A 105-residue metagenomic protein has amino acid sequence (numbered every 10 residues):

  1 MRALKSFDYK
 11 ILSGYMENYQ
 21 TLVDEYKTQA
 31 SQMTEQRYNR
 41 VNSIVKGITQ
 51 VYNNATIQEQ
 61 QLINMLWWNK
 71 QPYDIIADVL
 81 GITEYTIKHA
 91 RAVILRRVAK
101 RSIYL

Functional and structural regions predicted by a protein language model:
M1-N54, I103-L105: N-terminal interaction/assembly modules
S43-K46, Q50, Q71, G81-T86: Catalytic phosphate/metal-binding cores of nucleic-acid and nucleotide-processing enzymes, i.e., regions that mediate
V45, E59-Q60, R91: Short, leucine-enriched amphipathic alpha-helices that occur as contiguous helical runs
N54-Q71: Short amphipathic alpha helix immediately N-terminal
L80-Y104: DNA-recognition helix of helix-turn-helix
